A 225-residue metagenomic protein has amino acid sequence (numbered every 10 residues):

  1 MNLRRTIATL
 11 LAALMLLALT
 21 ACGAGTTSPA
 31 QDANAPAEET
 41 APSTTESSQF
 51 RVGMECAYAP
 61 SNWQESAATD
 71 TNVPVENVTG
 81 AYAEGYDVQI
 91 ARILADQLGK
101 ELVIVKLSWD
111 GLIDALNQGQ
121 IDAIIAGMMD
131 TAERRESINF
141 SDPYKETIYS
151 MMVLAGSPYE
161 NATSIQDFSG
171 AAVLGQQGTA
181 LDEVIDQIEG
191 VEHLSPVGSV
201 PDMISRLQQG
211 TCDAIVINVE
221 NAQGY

Functional and structural regions predicted by a protein language model:
A21-N34: Bacterial lipoprotein signal-peptidase II cleavage site
D32, T44-M128, E136: Extracytoplasmic small-molecule ligand-binding "clamshell" domains of the periplasmic binding protein/Venus flytrap
R51-A59, F140-A162: Hydrophobic/proline-rich hinge and linker segments of small-molecule sensing/allosteric domains, predominantly
T71-N72, L154-A172: Flexible hinge/capping segments at coil-to-helix
Y86-V88, V103-D114, E160, S195-Q209: Short helix-initiation/N-cap motifs at beta->coil->alpha
G99-E101, N117-A126, A171-A172, Q208-N221: Alpha-to-beta junction loops
D110-G111, G127-S137, V184-Q187, Q208-Y225: A ligand-binding cleft/hinge motif common to bilobed small-molecule-binding domains
Q120, A132-T147, G190-E192, Y225: Ligand-binding "clamshell"
